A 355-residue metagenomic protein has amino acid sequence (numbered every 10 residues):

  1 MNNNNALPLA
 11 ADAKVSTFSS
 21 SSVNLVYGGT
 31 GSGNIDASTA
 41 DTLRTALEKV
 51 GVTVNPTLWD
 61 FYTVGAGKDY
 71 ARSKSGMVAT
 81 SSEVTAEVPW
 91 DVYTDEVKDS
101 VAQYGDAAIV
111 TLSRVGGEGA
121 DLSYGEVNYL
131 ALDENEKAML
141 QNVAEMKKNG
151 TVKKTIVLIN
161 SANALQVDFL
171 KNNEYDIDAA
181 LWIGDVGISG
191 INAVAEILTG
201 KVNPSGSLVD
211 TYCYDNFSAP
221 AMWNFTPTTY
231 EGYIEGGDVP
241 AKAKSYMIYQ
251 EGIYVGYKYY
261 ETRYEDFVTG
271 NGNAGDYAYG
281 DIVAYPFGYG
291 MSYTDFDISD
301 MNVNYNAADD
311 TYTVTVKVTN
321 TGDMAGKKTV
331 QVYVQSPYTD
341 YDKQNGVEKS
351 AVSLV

Functional and structural regions predicted by a protein language model:
M1-V355: C-terminal non-catalytic regions of proteins with extracellular/luminal or membrane-system context
